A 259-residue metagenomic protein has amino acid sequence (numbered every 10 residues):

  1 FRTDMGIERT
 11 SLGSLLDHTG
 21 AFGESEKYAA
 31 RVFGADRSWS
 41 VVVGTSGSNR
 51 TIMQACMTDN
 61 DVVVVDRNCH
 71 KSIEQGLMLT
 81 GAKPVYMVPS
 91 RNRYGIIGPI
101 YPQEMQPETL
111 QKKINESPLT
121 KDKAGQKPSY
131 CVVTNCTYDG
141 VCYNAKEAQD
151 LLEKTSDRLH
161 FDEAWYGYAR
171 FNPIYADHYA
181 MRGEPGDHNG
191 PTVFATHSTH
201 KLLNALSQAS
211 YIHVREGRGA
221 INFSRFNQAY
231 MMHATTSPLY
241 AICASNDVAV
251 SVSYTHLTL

Functional and structural regions predicted by a protein language model:
R2-G47: Conserved N-terminal alpha-helix of the aminotransferase class I/II PLP-enzyme fold
R37-V65, H70-G76: Conserved beta-loop-alpha segment that forms the PLP phosphate-binding cup at the N-terminus of a helix
G95-E163, Y175: Active-site phosphate-binding strand-loop segment of PLP-dependent enzymes
C142-S156, E163-L202: Active-site pre-lysine segment of PLP-dependent enzymes
D177-Q228, A234-S245: Active-site PLP attachment segment
A244-Y254: Amphipathic alpha-helix from the class-I
T255-L259: Conserved small/polar residues in nucleotide/adenosyl-binding loops
